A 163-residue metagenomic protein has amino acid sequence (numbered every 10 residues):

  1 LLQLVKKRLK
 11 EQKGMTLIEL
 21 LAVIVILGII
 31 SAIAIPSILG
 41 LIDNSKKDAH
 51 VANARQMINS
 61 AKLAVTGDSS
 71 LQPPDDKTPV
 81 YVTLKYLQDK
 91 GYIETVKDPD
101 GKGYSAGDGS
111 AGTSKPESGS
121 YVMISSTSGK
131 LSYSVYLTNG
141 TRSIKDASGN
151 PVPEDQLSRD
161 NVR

Functional and structural regions predicted by a protein language model:
L1-M15: N-terminal leader/signal peptides at the extreme start of proteins
Q12, L39-N59: Aliphatic-rich helix starts adjacent to a transmembrane/signal segment
K13-L39: N-terminal single-pass transmembrane signal-anchor helix
T66: Mobile, glycine-rich extracellular loop/lid and propeptide segments that shape or gate substrate/ligand access
P73-G129: Extracellular/periplasmic head regions of type IV pilus-like filament subunits
S114-R163: Short, surface-exposed interaction loops/tails
